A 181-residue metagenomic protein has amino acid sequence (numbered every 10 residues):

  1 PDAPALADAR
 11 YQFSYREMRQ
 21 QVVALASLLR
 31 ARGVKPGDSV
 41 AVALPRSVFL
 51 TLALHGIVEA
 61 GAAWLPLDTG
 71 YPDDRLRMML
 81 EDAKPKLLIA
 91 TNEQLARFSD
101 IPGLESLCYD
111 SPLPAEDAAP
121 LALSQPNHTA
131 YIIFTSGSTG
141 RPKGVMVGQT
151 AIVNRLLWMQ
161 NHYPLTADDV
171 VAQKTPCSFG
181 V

Functional and structural regions predicted by a protein language model:
P1-V153, N161-P164: Carrier-protein-dependent adenylate-forming modules in NRPS/ANL systems
V42, A151, Y163-V181: Conserved AMP-binding loop of ANL adenylate-forming enzymes
L157: Walker A/P-loop NTP-binding motif
